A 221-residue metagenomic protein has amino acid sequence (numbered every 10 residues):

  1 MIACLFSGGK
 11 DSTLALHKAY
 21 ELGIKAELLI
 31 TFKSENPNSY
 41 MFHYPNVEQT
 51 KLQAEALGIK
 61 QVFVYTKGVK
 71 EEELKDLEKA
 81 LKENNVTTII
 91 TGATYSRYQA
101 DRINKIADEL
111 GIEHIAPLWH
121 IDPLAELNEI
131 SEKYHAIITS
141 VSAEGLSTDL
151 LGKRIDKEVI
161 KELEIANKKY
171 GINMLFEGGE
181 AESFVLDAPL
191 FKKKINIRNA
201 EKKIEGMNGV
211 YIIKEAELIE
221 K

Functional and structural regions predicted by a protein language model:
M1-K221: Nucleotide-activated chemistry modules centered on ATP-dependent adenylation/adenylyltransferase
